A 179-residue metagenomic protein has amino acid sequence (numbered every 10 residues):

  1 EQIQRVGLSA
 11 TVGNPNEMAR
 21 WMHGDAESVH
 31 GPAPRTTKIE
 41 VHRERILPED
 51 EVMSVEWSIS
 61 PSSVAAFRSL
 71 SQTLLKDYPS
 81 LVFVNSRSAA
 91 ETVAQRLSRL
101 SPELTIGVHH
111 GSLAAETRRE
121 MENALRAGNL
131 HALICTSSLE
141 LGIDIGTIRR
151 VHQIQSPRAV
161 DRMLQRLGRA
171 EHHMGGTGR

Functional and structural regions predicted by a protein language model:
E1-R179: Helicase motor core with emphasis on the C-terminal RecA-like subdomain
